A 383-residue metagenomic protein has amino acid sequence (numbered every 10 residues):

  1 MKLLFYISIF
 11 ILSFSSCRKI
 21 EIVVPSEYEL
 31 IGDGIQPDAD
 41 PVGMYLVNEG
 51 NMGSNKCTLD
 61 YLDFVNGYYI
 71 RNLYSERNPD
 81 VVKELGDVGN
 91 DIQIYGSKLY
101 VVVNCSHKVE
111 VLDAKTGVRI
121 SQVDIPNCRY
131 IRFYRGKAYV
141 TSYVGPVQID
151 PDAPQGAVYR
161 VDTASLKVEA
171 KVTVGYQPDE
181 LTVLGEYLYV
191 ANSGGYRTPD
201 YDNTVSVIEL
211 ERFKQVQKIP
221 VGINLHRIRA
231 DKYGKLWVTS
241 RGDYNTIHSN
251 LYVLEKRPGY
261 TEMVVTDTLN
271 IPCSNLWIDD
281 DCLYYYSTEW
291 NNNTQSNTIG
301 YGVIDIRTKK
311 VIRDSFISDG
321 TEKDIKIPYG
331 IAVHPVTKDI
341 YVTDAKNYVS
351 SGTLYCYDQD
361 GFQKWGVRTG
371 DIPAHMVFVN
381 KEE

Functional and structural regions predicted by a protein language model:
M1-I7: Sec-dependent signal peptide recognition, specifically the positively charged N-region followed immediately by
S13-S16: C-terminal motif of bacterial Sec signal peptides marking the signal peptidase cleavage site
R18-E383: Predominantly soluble domains enriched in secretory-pathway, periplasmic, or organellar proteins
